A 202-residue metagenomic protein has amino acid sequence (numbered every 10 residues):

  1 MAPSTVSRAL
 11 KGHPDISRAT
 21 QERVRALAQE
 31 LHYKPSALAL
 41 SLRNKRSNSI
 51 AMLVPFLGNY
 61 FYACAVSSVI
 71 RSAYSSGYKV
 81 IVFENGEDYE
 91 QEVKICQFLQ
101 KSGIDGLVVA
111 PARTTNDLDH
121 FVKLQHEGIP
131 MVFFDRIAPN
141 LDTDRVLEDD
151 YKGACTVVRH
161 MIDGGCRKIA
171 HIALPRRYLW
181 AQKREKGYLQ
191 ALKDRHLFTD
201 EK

Functional and structural regions predicted by a protein language model:
M1-S47: N-terminal helix-turn-helix DNA-binding module of bacterial transcription factors
P3-R8, L42-G58, H160, K168-P175: Short beta-strand segments enriched in small/hydrophobic residues
Q29-S67, S75-Y78, G86-E87, F98-K101: N-terminal helix-turn-helix/winged-helix DNA-binding helices and compositionally similar short basic alpha-helical
E30, S68-I81, Q97-G103, L118 (+1 more regions): Bacterial carbohydrate/catabolite-sensing allosteric modules
M52, I81-F83, V108-V109, H171: Short catalytic-loop micro-motif centered on adjacent basic/acidic residues
Y62, E92, A154: Aromatic/hydrophobic pocket-lining residues that form the small-molecule binding cavity in soluble enzyme cores
G86-Y89, A112-N116: Short beta->alpha connector loops
E90-G103, V109: Short, well-structured alpha-helical segments in soluble
